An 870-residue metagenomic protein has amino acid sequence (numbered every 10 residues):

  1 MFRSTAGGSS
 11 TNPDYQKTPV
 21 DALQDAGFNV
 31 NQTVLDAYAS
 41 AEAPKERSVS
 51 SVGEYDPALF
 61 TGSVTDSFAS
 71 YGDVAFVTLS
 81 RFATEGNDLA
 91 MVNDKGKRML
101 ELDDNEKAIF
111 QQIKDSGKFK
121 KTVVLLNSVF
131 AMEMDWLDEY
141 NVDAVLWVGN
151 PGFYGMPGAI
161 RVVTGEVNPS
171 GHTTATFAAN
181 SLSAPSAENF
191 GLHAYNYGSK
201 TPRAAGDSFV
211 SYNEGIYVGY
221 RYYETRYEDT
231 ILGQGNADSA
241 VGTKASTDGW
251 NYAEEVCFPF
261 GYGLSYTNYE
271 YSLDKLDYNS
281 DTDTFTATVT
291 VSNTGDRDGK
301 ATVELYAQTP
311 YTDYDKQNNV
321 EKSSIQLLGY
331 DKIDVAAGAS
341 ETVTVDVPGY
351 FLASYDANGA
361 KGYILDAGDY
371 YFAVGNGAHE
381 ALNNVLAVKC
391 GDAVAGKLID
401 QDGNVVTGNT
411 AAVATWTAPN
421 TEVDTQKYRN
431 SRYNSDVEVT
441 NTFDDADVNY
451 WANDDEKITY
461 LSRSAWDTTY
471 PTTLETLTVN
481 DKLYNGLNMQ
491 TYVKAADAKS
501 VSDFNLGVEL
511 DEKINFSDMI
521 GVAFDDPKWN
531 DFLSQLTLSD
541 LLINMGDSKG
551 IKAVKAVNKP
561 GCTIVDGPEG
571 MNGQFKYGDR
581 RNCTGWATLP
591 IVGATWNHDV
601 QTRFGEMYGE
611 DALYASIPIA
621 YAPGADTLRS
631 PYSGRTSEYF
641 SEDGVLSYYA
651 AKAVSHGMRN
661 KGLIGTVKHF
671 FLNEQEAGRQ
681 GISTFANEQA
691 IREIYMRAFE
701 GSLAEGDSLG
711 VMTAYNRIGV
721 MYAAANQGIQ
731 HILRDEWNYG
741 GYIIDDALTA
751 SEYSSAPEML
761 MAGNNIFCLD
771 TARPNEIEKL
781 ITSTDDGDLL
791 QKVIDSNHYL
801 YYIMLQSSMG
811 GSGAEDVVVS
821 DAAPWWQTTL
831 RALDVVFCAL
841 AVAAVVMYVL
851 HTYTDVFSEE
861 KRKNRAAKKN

Functional and structural regions predicted by a protein language model:
M1-Y355, D366-V374, A378, K427-N870: Glycoside hydrolase catalytic-domain context in secreted enzymes
G349-D424: Terminal connector regions
